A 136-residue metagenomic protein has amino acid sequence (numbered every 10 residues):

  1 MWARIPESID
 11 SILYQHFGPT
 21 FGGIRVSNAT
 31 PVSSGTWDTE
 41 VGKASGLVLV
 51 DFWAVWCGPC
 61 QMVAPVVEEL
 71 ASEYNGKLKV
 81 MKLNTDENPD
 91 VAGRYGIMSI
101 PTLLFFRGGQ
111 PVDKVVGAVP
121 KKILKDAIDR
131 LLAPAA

Functional and structural regions predicted by a protein language model:
I5-V26: Short, Lys/Arg-enriched N-terminal segments with co-localized hydrophobic residues within the first ~10-30 amino acids
A29-V48, P89: A short beta-strand-turn-helix
S45-L47, A64-L83: Conserved helix-turn-beta segment immediately C-terminal to the redox Cys motif in thioredoxin-like folds
G46, F52-W56, S99: Short pre-active-site segment immediately N-terminal to redox-active cysteine/selenocysteine motifs in thiol-based
F52-V66: Conserved redox-active cysteine motifs that mediate thiol-disulfide chemistry, especially di-cysteine Cys-X(1-2)-Cys
L83-A92: Structural microenvironment flanking redox-active thiols in thiol-disulfide oxidoreductases
S99, L104-A136: Non-catalytic, surface beta->alpha helical segment in thiol-disulfide oxidoreductase systems
